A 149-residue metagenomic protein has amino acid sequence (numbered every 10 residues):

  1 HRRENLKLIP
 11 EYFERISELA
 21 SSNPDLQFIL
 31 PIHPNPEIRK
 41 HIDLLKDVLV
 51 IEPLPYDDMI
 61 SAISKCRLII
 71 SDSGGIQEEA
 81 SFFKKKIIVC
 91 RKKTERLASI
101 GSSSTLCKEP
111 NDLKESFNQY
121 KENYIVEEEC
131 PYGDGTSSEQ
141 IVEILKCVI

Functional and structural regions predicted by a protein language model:
R2-L30, N35-I149: Nucleotide-activated sugar donor-binding and catalytic core shared by glycosyltransferases and related lipid-linked
